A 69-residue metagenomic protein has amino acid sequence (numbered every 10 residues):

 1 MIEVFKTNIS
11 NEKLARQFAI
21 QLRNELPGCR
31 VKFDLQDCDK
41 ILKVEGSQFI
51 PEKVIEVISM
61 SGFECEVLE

Functional and structural regions predicted by a protein language model:
M1-N11: Short glycine-/aliphatic-rich beta-strand segments at the starts of folded cytosolic domains
I9-E25: Short amphipathic alpha-helix segments
F18-L22, V54-G62: Short amphipathic alpha-helices in soluble, non-transmembrane regions that often serve as interface/regulatory elements
K32-F33, G62-E69: Conserved short beta-strand edge segments in small beta-sheet-based binding/regulatory domains
L35-D39: Short Gly/Ser/Thr- and Asp/Glu-enriched loop/turn motifs at secondary-structure junctions
K40-V44: A generic structural motif
G46-P51: Helix N-cap motif at beta-to-alpha junctions
